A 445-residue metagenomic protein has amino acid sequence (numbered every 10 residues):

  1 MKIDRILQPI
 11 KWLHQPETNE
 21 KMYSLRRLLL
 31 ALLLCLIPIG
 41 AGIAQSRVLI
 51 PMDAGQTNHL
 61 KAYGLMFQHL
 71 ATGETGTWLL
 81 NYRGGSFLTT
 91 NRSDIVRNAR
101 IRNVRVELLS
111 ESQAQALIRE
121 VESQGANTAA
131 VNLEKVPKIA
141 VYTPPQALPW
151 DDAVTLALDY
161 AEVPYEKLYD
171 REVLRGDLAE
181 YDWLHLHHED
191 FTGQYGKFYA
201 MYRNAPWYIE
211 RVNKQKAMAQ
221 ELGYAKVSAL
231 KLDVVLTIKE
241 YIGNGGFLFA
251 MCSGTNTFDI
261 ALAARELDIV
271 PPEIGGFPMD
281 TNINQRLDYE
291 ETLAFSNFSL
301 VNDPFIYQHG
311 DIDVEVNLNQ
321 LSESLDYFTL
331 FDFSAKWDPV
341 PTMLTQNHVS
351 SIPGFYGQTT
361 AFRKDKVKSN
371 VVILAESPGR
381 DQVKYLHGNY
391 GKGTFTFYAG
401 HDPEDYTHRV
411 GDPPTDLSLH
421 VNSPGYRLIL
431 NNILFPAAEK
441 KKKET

Functional and structural regions predicted by a protein language model:
I3-L29: Bacterial N-terminal signal peptides that target proteins for export
L29-P38: Bacterial N-terminal signal peptides
A44-D152, A161, G400, T407 (+1 more regions): Hydrophobic targeting/anchoring helices
Q45-P51, T57-L88, D268, K366-T445: Extracellular ligand-binding/catalytic regions of CAZymes and related secreted enzymes and adhesion modules
R47-V48, D53, T57, F87-R97 (+2 more regions): Helical hinge/lid and interdomain linker segments adjacent to catalytic or ligand-binding clefts that mediate domain
S123-N127, R171-V173, R380-K384: Alpha-helical scaffolding within the catalytic cores of extracellular/periplasmic polymer-degrading hydrolases
N132-K135, G176-A179, Y241, N389-G391: Extracellular/periplasmic catalytic domains that process cell-envelope and extracellular macromolecules
D152, D159, N256, L267 (+1 more regions): Catalytic beta-strand/loop cores that center a nucleophilic Ser/Cys/Thr and support acyl-enzyme chemistry
